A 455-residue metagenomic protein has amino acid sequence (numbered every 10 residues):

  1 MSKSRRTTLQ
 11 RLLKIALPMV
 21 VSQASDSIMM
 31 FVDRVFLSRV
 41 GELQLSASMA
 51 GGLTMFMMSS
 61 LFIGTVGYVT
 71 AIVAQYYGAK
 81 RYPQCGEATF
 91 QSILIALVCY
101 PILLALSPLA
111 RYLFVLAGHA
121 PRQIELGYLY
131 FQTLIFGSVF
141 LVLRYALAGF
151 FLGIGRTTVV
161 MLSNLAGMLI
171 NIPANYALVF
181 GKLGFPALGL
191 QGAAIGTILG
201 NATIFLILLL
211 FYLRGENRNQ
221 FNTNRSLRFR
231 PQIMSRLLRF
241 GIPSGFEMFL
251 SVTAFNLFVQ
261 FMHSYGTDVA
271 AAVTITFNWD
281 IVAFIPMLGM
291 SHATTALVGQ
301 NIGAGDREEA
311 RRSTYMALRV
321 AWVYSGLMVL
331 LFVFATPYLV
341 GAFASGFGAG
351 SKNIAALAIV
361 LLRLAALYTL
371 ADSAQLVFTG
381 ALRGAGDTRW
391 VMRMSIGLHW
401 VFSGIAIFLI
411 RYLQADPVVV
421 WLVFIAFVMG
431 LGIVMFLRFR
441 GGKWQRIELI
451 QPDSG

Functional and structural regions predicted by a protein language model:
M1-A16, V73-V139, A187-I242, V298-L367 (+1 more regions): Short alpha-helical transmembrane segments in multi-pass integral membrane proteins
K14-D33, T133, G167, G200-I204 (+4 more regions): Transmembrane helical elements of multi-pass membrane transporters/channels
M19, Q23, R34-V35, G52 (+16 more regions): Transmembrane alpha-helix boundary and packing residues in multipass membrane permease domains and related
V20, A24, I28, V32 (+21 more regions): Generic alpha-helical transmembrane segments of integral inner-membrane proteins, especially permease/transport modules
I28-S46, F114-P121, A177-L188, F249-N278 (+5 more regions): Helix-terminus/linker motif at the lipid-water interface of multi-pass membrane proteins
L45-L104, P108, L141-V160, A272-T336 (+1 more regions): Small-residue-rich hydrophobic transmembrane alpha-helices
V66, T70, L134-L152, V160-M168 (+5 more regions): Short runs within selected transmembrane alpha-helices of multi-pass transporters and secretion channels
A120, R156-T157, G266, D387-T388 (+1 more regions): Short loop-to-helix capping motifs
